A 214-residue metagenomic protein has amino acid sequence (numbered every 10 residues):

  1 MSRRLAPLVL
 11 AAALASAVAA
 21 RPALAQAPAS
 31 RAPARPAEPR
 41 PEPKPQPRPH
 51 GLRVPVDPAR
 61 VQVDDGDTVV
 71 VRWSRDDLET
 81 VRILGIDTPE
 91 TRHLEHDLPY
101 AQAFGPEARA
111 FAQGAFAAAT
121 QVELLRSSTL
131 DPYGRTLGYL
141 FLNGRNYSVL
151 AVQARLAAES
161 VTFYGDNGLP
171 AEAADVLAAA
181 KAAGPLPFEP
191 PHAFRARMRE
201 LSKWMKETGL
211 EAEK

Functional and structural regions predicted by a protein language model:
S2-V9, A17-K214: Small beta-barrel nucleic-acid-binding modules, primarily SNase/OB-fold domains and secondarily Tudor-like barrels
